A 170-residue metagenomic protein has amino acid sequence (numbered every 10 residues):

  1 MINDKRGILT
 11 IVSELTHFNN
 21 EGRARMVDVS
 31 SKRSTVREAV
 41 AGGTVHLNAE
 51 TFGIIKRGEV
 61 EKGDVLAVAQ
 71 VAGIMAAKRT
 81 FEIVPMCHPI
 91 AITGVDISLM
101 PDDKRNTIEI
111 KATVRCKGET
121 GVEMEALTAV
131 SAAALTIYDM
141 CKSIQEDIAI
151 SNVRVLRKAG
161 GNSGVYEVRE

Functional and structural regions predicted by a protein language model:
M1-I8: Short, basic, low-complexity termini and linkers enriched in Ser/Thr/Gly/Pro that act as targeting/leader peptides
L9-L66, V71-H88, G94-E170: C-terminal binding/interaction regions
